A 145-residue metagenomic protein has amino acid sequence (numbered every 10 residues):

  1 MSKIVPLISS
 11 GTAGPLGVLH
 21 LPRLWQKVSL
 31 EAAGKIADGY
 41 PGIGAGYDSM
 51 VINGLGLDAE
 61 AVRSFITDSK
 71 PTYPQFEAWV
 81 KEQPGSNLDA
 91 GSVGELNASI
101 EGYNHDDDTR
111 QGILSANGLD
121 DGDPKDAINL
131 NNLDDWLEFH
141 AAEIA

Functional and structural regions predicted by a protein language model:
S2-G39, S92, L96-A145: Polar/charged low-complexity regulatory segments
L19, I43-G46, L57, P71 (+3 more regions): Short coil/turn linker and secondary-structure boundary residues
A37-V80: Amphipathic alpha-helical packing elements
I52, K81-P84, D108, I144: Short linear sequence elements within intrinsically disordered, low-complexity coil regions
S69-Y73, S86, G102-Y103, D120: A short structural micro-motif
Y73-L96, D106: An exposed acidic His-Trp-rich patch
